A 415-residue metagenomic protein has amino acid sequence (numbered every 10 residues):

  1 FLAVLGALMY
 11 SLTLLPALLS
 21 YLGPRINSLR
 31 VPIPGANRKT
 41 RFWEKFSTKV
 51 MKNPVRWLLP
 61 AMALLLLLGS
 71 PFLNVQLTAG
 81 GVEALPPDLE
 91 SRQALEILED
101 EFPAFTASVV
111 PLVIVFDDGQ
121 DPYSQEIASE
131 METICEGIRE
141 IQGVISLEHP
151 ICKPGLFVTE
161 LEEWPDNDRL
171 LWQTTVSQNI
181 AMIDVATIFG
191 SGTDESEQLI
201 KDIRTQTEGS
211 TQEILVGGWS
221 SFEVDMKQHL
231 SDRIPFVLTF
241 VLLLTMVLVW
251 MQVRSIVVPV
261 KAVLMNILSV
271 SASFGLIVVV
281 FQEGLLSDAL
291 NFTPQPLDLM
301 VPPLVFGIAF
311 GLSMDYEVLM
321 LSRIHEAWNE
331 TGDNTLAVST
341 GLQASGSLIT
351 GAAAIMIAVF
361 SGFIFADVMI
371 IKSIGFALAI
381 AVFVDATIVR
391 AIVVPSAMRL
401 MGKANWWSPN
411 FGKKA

Functional and structural regions predicted by a protein language model:
F1-A79, G209-A415: Membrane-embedded transmembrane helical bundles of large multi-pass transporters/channels
N74, A79-S287, I370: Structured non-transmembrane domains adjacent to transmembrane bundles in polytopic membrane proteins
